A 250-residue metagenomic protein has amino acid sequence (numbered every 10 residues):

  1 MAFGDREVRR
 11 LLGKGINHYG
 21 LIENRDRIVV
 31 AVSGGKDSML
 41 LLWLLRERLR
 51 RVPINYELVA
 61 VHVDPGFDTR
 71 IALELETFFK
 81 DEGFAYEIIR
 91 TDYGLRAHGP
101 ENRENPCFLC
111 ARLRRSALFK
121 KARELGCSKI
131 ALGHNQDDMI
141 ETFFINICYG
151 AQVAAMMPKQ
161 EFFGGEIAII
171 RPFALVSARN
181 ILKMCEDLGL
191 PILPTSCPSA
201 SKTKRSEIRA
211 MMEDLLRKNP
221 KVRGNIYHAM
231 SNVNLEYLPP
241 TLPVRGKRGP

Functional and structural regions predicted by a protein language model:
M1-F143, Y149, R179-D187: ATP-dependent adenylation/nucleotidyltransferase module used to activate substrates
E7, L113, V176, T203 (+1 more regions): Conserved active-site and cofactor/substrate-binding residues in soluble primary-metabolism enzymes
L58, D137-R217: Catalytic subdomain that performs nucleotidyl-dependent activation
P65-F67, Y93-L95, Q160, V176 (+2 more regions): Residue-level detector of flexible, active-site-proximal loop/helix-junction positions within diverse enzyme catalytic
I71, N105, F144, C148 (+3 more regions): Alpha-helix boundary/capping detector
A111-R123, K159-G165, M212, L216-S231: Short, basic, helix/turn surface patches
L190-P250: The feature marks non-catalytic terminal segments
